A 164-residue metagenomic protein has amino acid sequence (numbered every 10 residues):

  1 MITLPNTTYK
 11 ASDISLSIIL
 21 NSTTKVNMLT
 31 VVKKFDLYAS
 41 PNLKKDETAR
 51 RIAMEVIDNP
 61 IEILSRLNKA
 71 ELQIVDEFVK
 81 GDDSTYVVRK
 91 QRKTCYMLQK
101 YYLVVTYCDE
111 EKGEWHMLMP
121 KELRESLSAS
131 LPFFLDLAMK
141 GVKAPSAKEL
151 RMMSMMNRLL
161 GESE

Functional and structural regions predicted by a protein language model:
M1-P145: Basic helix-extension-helix modules of the SAP/HeH family
D13, A138-E164: Non-catalytic terminal/accessory regions
